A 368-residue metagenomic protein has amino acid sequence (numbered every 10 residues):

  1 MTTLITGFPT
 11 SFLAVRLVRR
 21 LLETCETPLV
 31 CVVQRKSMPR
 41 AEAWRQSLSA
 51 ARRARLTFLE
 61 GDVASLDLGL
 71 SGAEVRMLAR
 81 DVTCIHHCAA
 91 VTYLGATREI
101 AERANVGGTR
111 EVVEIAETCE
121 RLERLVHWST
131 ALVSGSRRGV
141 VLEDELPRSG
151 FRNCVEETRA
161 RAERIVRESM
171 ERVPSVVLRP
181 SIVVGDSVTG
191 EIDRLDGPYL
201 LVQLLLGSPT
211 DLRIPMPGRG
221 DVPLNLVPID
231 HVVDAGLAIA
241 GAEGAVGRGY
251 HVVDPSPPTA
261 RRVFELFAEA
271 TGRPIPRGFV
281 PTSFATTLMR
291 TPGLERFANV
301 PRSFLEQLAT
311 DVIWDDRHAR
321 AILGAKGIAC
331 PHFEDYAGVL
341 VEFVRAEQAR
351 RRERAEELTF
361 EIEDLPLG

Functional and structural regions predicted by a protein language model:
T3-E26: N-terminal Rossmann NAD(P)H-binding glycine-rich loop of SDR-like oxidoreductase domains
R20, E26, V30, D316-G368: Amphipathic terminal alpha-helices
R52, L56-G107, E117-T118: NAD(P)H-binding glycine-rich loop region in Rossmannoid oxidoreductase-like domains and their noncatalytic homologs
C84-C88, G95-R103, G107-C154, V176: Conserved Rossmann-fold NAD(P)-dependent oxidoreductase catalytic core, especially the SDR/UDP-sugar
T97, T189, Y199-H231, A235-I239: A conserved pocket-lining segment of Rossmann-fold NAD(P)-dependent short-chain dehydrogenase/reductase
G150-S181, D186: Active-site Tyr-X1-5-Lys
D186-Y199, A238-Y250: Glycine/proline-rich active-site loop of Rossmann-fold NAD(P)-dependent oxidoreductases
A235-R302, A321, V344-G368: Mid/C-terminal beta-alpha module of Rossmann-like enzyme folds, strongest in SDR-family dehydrogenases/epimerases
